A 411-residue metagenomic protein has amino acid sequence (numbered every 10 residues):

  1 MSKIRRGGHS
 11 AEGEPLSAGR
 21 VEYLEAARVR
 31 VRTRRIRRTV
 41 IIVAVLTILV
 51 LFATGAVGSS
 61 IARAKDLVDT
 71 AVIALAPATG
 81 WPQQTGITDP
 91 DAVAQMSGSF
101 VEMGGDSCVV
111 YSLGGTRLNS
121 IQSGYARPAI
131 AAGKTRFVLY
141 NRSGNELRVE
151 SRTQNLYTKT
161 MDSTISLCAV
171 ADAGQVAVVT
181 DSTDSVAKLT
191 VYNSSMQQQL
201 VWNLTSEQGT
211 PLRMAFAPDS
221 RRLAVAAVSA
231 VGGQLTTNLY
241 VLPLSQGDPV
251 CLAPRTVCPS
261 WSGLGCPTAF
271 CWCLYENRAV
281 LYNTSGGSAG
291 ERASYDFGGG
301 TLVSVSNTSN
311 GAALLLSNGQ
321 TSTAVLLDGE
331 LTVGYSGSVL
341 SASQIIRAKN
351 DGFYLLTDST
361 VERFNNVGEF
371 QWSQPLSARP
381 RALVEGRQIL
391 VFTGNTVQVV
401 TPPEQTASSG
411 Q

Functional and structural regions predicted by a protein language model:
M1-W81, P403-Q411: Sequence/structural signature of beta-propeller modules and their immediately flanking N-terminal secretory/stalk
S59-S60, S107-V109, N145-V149, D184-T190 (+5 more regions): Structural motif
A71-G86, G114-Q122, T153-T160, Q198-L204 (+5 more regions): A short beta-strand motif characteristic of beta-propeller blades
Q84-A94, S123-T135, S163-G174, Q208-F216 (+6 more regions): Repeated scaffold domains used in trafficking and secretory/extracellular systems, primarily beta-propellers
F100, F137-V138, Q175-A177, S220-L223 (+4 more regions): Hydrophobic beta-strand positions that form the internal "hydrophobic ladder" of WD40/Gbeta-like beta-propeller blades
N119-S229, G233: Non-cytosolic head/periplasmic domains of membrane-anchored proteins
N203-L327: Acidic, serine/threonine- and glycine-rich low-complexity intrinsically disordered segments that serve as flexible
S285-L376: Intrinsically disordered, low-complexity segments enriched in Gly and acidic/Ser/Thr residues that form flexible
